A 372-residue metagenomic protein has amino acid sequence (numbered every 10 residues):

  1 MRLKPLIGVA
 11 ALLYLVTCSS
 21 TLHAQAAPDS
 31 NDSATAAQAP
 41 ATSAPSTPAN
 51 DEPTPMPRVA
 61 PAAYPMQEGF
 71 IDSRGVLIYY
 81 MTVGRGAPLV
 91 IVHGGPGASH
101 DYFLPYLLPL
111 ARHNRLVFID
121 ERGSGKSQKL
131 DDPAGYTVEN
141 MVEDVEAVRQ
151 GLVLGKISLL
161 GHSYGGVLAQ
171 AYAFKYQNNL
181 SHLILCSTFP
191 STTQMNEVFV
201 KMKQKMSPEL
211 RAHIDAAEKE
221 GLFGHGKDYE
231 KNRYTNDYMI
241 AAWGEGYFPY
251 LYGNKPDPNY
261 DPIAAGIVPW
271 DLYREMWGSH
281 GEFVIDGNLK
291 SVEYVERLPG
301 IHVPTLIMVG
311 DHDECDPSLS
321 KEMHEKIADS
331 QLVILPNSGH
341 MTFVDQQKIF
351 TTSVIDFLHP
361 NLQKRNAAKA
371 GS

Functional and structural regions predicted by a protein language model:
V76-K129: Conserved HGGG/HGGXW glycine-rich cap/lid loop of the alpha/beta-hydrolase fold
E121-Y164, T352: Active-site loop/oxyanion-hole signature of alpha/beta-hydrolase fold enzymes
G155-V198: Conserved hydrolase catalytic core segment
I184-D228: Flexible "cap/lid" loop of the alpha/beta hydrolase fold
A265-E293: Hydrophobic, aromatic-rich cap/lid helix
I301, I307-V309: Short beta-strand/loop motif that positions the catalytic acidic residue of the alpha/beta-hydrolase fold
E314-L319: Conserved alpha/beta-hydrolase "acid-adjacent" motif
S330-S372: Catalytic active-site module of serine/aspartate enzymes centered on a nucleophile-bearing elbow/loop
